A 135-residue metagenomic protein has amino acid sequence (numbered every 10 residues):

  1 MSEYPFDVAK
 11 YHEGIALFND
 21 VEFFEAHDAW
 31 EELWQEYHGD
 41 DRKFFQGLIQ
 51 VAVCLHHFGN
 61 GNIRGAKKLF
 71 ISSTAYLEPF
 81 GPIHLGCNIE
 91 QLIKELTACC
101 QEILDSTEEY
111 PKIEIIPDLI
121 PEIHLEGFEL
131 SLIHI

Functional and structural regions predicted by a protein language model:
I15, V53-L55: Residue-level recognition of tetratricopeptide repeat
A26, A66-K67, S73: Solenoid-repeat scaffolds in large eukaryotic assemblies
W34-Q35, T74-A75, G81: Amphipathic alpha-helical segments of tetratricopeptide repeats
D41-R42, L77-I89: Boundary/linker segments of alpha-helical solenoid repeat arrays
I133-I135: Conserved small/polar residues in nucleotide/adenosyl-binding loops
